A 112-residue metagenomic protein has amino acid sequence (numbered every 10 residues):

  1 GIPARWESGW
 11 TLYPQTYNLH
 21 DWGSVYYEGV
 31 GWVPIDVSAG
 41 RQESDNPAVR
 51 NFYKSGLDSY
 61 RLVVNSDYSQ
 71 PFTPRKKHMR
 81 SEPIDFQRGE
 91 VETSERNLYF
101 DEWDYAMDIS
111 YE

Functional and structural regions predicted by a protein language model:
G1-Y13: Short, well-structured beta-strand/strand-turn elements
T11, Q15-E112: Active-site rim recognition segments
